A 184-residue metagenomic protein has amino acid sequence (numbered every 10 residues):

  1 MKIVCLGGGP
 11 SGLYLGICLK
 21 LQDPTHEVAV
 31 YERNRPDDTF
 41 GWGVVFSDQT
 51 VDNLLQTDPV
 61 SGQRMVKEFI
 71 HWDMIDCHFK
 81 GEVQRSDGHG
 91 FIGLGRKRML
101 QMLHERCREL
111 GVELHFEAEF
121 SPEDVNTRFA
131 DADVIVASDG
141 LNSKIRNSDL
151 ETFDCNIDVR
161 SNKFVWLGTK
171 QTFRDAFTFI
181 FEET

Functional and structural regions predicted by a protein language model:
M1-S11: Beta1/beta-strand and adjacent pyrophosphate-binding region of the FAD-binding site in flavoprotein oxidoreductases
L6, C18-G41: Glycine-rich FAD pyrophosphate-binding loop
S11, L15, P36, N142: Conserved Rossmann-like nucleotide-cofactor binding loop
L15, F40, D124-N126, I145-S148: Short glycine-/acidic-enriched loop or helix-start segments at secondary-structure transitions that form or flank
T39-R106: Active-site-adjacent segment of FAD-dependent monooxygenases/related oxidoreductases
E105, R128-T184: Conserved FAD-binding catalytic core of PHBH/FMO-like flavoproteins
F116-N126: A conserved short coil-to-beta-strand element within the FAD-binding core of flavoproteins
